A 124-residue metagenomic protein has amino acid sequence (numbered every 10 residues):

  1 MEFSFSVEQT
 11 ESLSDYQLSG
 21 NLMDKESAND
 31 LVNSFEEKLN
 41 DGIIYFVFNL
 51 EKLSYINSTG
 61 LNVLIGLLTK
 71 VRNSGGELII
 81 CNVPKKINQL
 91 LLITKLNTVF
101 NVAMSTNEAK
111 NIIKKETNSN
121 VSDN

Functional and structural regions predicted by a protein language model:
F3-N33: STAS-typified acidic loop motif
S6, C81, A103: General small-molecule cofactor/ligand-binding pocket signal
S12, K85, N107: Residues that form or immediately flank small-molecule/cofactor binding pockets and catalytic motifs
S12-L13, E77-L78, K114-N118: Long, contiguous secondary-structure blocks with strong helical propensity
L22-F100: Amphipathic alpha-helical interaction surfaces in cytosolic regulatory modules
V102-N124: A charged, well-structured terminal subsegment
